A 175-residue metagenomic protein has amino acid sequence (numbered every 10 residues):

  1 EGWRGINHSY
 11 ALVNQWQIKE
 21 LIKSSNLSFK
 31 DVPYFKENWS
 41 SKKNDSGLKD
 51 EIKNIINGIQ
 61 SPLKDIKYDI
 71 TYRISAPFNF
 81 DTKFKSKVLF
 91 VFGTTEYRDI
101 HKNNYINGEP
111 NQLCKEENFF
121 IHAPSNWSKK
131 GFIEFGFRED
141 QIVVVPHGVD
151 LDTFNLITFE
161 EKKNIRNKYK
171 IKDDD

Functional and structural regions predicted by a protein language model:
E1-G2, N7-L21, N118-G131, V144 (+1 more regions): Conserved beta-strand->loop/alpha-helix structural units within folded catalytic cores of enzymes with alpha/beta
E1-I70: N-terminal pre-catalytic "stem/leader" segment of glycosyltransferase-like enzymes
W3-R4, T94-T95, H147: Conserved donor-binding loops in enzymes that form glycosidic bonds
L21-K30, E116-F120, F137-Q141: Structural alpha-beta junctions
W39-F120, N126-G131: Extended catalytic core of nucleotide-activated donor transferases of GT-like folds
K87, E139-I142, D173-D174: Short acidic capping loops at alpha-helix termini that bridge into adjacent secondary structure
F119-I133, R138-F159: Donor nucleotide-sugar binding/catalytic pocket of nucleotide-sugar-dependent glycosyltransferases
N155-I171: A short helix/loop element that forms part of the nucleotide-sugar donor recognition site in Leloir-type
